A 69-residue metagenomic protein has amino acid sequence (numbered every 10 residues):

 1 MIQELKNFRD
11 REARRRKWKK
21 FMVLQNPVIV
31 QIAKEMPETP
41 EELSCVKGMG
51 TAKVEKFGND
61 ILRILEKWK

Functional and structural regions predicted by a protein language model:
M1-K69: Accessory DNA-binding and partner-docking regions appended to nucleic-acid-acting proteins, especially the terminal
